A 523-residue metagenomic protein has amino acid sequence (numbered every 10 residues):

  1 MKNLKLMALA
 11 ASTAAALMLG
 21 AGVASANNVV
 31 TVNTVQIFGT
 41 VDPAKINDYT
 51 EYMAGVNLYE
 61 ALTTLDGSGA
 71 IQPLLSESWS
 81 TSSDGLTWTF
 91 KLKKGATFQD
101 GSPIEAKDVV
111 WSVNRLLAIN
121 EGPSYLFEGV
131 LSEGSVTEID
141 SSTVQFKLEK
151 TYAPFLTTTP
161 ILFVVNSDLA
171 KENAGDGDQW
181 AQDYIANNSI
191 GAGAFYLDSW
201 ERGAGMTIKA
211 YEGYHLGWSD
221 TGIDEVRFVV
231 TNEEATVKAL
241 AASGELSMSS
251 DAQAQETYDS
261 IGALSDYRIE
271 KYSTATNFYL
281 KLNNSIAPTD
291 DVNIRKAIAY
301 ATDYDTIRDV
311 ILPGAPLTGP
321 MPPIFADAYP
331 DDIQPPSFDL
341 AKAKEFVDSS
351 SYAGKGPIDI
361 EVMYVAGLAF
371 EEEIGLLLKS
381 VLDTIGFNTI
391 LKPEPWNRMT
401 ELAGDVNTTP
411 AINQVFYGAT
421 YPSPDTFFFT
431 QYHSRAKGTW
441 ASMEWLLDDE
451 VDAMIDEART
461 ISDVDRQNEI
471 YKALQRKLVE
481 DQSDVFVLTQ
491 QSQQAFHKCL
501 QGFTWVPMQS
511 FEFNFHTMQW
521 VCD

Functional and structural regions predicted by a protein language model:
V30, F38, E201-G205, A210 (+4 more regions): Detector for C-terminal structural segments
N33-S83, N114, I190-A192: N-terminal lobe/hinge region of extracytoplasmic solute-binding protein
Q36-Y52, L75-S76, S102, F155-V165 (+3 more regions): A structural "hinge/loop" feature
D66-A70, L162-W218, E225, A341: Gly/Pro-rich hinge or "lid" segments in bacterial periplasmic/extracellular proteins
E77-G122, I139, Q145-K147, P288-D290: Aromatic- and charge-enriched surface segment that lines or borders ligand/interaction sites
K91, L126-A174, S199-E201: Surface-exposed binding/hinge segments that line and control ligand-binding clefts or catalytic entry sites
F195, T289, A315-S350, A366-E373: Structural transition elements
G213-D259, N388: Ligand-site clamp/hinge motif
